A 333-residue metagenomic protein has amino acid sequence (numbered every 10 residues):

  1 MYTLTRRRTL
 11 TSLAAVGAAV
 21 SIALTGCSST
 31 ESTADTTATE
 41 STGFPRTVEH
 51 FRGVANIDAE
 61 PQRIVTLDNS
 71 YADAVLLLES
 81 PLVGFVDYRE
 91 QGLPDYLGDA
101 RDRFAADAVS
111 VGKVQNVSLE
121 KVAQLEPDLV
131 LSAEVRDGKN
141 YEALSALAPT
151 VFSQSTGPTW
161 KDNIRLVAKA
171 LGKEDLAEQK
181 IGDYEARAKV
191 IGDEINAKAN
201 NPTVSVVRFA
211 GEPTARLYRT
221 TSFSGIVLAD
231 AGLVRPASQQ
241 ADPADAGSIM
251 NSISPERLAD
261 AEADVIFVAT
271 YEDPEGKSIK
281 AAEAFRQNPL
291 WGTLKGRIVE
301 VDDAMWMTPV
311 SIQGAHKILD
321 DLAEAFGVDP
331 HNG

Functional and structural regions predicted by a protein language model:
Y2-S70, L176-V207, T270-K280, V301-D303 (+1 more regions): Bacterial Sec-exported substrate-binding components of ABC uptake systems
R52, V111-E120, D245-S254: Short helix-initiation/N-cap motifs at beta->coil->alpha
V54, K139-E212, P309-G333: Extracytoplasmic substrate-binding proteins
Q62-V65, P81, P149, P202-S205 (+2 more regions): Residues that mark the start of a beta-strand
A72-K121: A short, structured surface patch at a secondary-structure boundary
L119-K121, E126-L131, P149, L258 (+1 more regions): Proline-aspartate-enriched helix->loop->beta-strand connector
Y218-I249: Alpha-helical, coiled-coil/dimerization segments enriched in small aliphatic residues
A261-G333: Structured C-terminal subdomain patch of bacterial secreted/periplasmic proteins
